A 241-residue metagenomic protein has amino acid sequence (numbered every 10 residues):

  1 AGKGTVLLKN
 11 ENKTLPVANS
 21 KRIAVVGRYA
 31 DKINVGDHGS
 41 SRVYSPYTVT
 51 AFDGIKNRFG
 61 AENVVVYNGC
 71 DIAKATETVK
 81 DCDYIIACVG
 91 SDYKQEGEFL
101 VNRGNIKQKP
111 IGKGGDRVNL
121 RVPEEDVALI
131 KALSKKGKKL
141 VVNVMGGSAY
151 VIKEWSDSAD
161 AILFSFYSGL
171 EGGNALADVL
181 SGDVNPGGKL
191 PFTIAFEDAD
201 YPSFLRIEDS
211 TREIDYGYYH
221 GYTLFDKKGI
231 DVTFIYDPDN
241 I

Functional and structural regions predicted by a protein language model:
G2-I241: C-terminal non-catalytic regions of proteins with extracellular/luminal or membrane-system context
